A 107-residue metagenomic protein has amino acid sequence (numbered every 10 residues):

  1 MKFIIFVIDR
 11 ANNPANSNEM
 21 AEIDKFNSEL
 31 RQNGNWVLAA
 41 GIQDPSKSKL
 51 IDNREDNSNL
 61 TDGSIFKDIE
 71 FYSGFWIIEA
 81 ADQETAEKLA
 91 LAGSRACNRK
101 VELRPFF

Functional and structural regions predicted by a protein language model:
M1-F107: Conserved, structured core segments of small domains
